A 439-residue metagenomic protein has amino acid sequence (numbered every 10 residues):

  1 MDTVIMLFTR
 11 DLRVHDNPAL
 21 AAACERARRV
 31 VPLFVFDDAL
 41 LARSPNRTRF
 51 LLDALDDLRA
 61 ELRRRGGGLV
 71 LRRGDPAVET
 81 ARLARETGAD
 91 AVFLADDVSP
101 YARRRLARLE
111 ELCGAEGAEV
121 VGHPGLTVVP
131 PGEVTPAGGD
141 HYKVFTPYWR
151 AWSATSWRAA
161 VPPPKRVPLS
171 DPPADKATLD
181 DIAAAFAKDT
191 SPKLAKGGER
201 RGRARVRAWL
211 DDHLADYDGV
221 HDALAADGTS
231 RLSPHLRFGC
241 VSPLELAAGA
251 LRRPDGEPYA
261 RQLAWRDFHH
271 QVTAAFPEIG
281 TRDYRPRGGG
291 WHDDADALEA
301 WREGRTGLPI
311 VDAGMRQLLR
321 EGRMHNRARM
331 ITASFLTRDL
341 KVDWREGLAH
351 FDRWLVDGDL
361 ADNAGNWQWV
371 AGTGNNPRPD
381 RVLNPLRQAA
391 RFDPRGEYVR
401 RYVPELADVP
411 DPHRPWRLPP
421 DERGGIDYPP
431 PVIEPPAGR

Functional and structural regions predicted by a protein language model:
M1-A160, D255, R316, D362 (+1 more regions): Trp/Phe/Arg-rich N-terminal binding region typifying the photolyase-homology
M1-R13, V30-D37, D56-R63, K193-R201 (+5 more regions): Short charge-dense sequence patches
L20-A22, L55-L58, R108, V129-T135 (+6 more regions): Intrinsically disordered, low-complexity boundary segments flanking structured domains
R47, L51, E303, G307 (+1 more regions): Residue-level preference for long, well-ordered alpha-helices that form the structural scaffold of enzyme catalytic
G139-R287, A389-R439: Glycine/tryptophan-enriched, flexible segments
D227-A407: Active-site-proximal binding-pocket segments
